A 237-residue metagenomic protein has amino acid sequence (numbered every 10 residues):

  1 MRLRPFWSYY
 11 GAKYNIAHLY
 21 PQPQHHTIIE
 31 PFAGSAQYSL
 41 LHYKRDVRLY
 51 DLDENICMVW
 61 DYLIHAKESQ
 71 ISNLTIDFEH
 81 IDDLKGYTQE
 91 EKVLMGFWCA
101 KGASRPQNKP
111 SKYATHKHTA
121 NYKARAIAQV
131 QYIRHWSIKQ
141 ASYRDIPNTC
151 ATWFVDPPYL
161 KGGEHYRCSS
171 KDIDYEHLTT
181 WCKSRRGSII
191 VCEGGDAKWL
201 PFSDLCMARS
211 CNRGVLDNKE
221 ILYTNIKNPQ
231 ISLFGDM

Functional and structural regions predicted by a protein language model:
M1-Y38: S-adenosyl-L-methionine
H26, V47, T152: Hydrophobic "anchor" residues on beta-strands that sit immediately upstream of conserved functional sites
E30-P31, V155-P157: Conserved beta-strand/loop positions that form the S-adenosyl-L-methionine
F32-Q37, K123-R125, C192-A197: Short, polar loop motifs at secondary-structure junctions
R45-I138, R144: Class I S-adenosyl-L-methionine-dependent methyltransferase module
Q107-T115, Y159-I173: Mobile active-site "lid"/loop adjacent to the S-adenosyl-L-methionine
D145-T149: Short conserved loop adjoining the S-adenosyl-L-methionine
R167-M237: Long, positively charged, glycine-interspersed low-complexity recognition regions
